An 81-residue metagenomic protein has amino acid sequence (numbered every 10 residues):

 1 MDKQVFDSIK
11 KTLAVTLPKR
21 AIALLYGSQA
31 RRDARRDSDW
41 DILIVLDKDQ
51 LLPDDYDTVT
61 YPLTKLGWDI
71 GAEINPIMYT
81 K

Functional and structural regions predicted by a protein language model:
M1-K11, L46-K81: Metal-dependent nucleotidyltransferase catalytic core
K3-R35: N-terminal first-folded block
K19, S38, I70-E73: Residue-level signal for beta-strand positions within conserved beta-sheet cores that form or flank
L24, D41, N75-I77: A structural signal for isolated positions on well-ordered beta-strands in alpha/beta enzyme cores
G27, R32-L51: Catalytic metal-binding acidic patch
